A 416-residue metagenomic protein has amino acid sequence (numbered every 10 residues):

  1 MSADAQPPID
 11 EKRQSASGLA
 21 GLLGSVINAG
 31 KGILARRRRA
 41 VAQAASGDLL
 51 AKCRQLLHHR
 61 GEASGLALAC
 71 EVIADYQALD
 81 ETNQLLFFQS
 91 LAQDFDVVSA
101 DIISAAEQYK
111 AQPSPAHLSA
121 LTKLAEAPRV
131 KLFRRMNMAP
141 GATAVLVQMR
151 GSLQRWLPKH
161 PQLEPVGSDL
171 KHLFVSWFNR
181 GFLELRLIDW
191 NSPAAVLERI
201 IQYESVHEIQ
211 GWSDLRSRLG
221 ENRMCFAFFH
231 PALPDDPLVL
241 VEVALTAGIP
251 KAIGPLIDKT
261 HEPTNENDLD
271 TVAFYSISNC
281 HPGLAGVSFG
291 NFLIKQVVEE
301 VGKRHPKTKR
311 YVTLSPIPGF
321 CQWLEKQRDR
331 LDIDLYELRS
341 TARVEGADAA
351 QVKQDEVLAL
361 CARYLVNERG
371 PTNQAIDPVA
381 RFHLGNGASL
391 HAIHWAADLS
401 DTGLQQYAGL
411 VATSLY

Functional and structural regions predicted by a protein language model:
M1-Y416: Extended, composition-driven regions rather than compact fold-specific motifs
